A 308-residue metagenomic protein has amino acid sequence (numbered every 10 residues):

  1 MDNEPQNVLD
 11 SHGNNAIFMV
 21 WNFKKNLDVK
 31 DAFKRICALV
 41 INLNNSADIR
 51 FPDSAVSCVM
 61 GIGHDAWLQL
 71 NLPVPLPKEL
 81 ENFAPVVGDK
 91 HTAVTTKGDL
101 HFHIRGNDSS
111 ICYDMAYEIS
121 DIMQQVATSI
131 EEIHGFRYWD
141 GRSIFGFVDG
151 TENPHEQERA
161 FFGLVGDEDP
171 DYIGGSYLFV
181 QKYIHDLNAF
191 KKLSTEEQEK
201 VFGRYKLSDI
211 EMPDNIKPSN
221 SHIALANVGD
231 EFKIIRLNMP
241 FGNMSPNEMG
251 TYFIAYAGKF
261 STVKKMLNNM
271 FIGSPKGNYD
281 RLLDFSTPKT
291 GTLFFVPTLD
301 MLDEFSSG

Functional and structural regions predicted by a protein language model:
M1-G308: Long, histidine/aromatic-enriched segments associated with O2/redox biology
